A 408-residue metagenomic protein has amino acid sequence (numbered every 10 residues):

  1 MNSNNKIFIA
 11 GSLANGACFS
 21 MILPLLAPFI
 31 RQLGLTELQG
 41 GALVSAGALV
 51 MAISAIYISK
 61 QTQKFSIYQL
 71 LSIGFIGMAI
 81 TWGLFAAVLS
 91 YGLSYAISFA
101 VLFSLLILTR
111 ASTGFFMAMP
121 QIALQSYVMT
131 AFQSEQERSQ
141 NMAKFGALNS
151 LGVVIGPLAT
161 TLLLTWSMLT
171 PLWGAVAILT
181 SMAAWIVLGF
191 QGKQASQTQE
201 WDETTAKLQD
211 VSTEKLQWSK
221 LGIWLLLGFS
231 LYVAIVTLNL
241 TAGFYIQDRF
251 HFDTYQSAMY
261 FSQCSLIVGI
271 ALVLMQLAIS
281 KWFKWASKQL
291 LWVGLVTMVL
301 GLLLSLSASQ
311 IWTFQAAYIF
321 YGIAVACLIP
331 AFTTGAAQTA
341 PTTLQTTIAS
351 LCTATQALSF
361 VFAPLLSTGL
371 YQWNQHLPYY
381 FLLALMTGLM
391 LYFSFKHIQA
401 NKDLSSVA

Functional and structural regions predicted by a protein language model:
M1-A48, I223, L231-H251: Helix-loop boundary and gating motifs at the non-cytosolic
M1-N2, Q191-L226: Juxtamembrane intracellular "pre-TM" segments in multi-pass secondary transporters
L26, M119-Q133, C327-A340: Intracellular juxtamembrane helix-capping segments at the cytosolic ends of symmetry-related transmembrane helices
T36-A46, Q140-K144, H251-G269: Loop-to-transmembrane helix entry
L49-I56, Y260-F283: Transmembrane alpha-helices of Major Facilitator/SLC transporters
I76-F99, T297-S309: C-terminal ends and interior cores of transmembrane alpha-helices in multi-pass membrane transporters/permeases
T109-L151: Cytoplasmic helix-loop-helix junction between adjacent transmembrane helices in 12-TM secondary transporters
S287-F332: C-terminal transmembrane helical hairpin of 12-TM major facilitator-type secondary transporters
